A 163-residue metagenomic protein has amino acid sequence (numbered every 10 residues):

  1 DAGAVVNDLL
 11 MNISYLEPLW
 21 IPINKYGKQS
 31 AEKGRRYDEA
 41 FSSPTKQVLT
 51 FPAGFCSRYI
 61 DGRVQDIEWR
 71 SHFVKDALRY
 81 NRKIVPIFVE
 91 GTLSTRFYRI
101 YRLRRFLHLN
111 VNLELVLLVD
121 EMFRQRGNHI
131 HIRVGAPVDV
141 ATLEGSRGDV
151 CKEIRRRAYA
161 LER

Functional and structural regions predicted by a protein language model:
D1-D139: Soluble catalytic domains of membrane acyltransferases
A141-R163: C-terminal/domain-terminus segments
